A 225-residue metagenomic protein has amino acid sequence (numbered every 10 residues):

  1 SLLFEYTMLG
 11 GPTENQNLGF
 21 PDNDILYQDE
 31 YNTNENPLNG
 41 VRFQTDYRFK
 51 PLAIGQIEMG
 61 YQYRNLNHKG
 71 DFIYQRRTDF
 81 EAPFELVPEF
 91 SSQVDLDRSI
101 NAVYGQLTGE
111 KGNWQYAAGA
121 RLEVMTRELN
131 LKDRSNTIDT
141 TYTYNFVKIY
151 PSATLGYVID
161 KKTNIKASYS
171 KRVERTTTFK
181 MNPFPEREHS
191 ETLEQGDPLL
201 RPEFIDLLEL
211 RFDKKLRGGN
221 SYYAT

Functional and structural regions predicted by a protein language model:
S1-L131, Y223-T225: Face-selective signature of the C-terminal outer-membrane beta-barrel domain
D24, P83, R134-N136, E186-T192: Short glycine/proline- and charge-enriched loop/turn segments that cap or connect secondary-structure elements
E30-G40, V94, R134-N145, D197-P202: Outer-membrane beta-barrel proteins
R42, I100-A102, K148-S152, Q195 (+1 more regions): Transmembrane beta-barrel architecture of outer membranes
F43-F49, V103-G109, A153-Y157, L200 (+1 more regions): Residues on the lipid-exposed face of transmembrane beta-strands in outer-membrane beta-barrel proteins
K50-I54, K111-W114, V158-K162, I205 (+1 more regions): Outer-membrane beta-barrel channels and translocator barrels
S92-S99, Y144, V173-Y223: Outer-membrane beta-barrel signature, preferentially recognizing the C-terminal barrel domain of Gram-negative
A120-M125, S135, S170-E174, F184-E186: Active/binding-pocket-proximal capping segment
